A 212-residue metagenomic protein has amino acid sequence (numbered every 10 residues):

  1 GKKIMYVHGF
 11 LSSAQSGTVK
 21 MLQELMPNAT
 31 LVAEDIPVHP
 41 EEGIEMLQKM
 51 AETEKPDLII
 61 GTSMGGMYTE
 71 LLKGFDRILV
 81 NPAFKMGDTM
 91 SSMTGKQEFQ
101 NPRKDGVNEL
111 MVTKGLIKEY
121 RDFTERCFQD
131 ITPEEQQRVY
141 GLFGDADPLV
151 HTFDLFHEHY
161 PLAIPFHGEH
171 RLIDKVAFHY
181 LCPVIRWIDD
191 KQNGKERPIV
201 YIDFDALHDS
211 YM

Functional and structural regions predicted by a protein language model:
G1, P56, R138, R197-P198: Local beta-strand N-terminus motif with an aromatic residue
G1-T53: Active-site catalytic motif of lipid deacylating hydrolases and related acyltransferases
Y6-F10, I60, L142-G144, I202-D203: Short hydrophobic segments within beta-strands
D57-I60, D76-I78: Residue in the alpha/beta-hydrolase core beta-strand immediately N-terminal to the catalytic nucleophile
I60-E70: Gly/Ala-rich beta-loop-alpha elbow adjacent to hydrolase catalytic centers
E70-D76: Glycosyltransferases and closely related glycan-assembly transferases that use nucleotide-activated donors
D76-E196: The alpha/beta-hydrolase serine catalytic core
I199-M212: Alpha-helical substrate-recognition element adjacent to the catalytic core
